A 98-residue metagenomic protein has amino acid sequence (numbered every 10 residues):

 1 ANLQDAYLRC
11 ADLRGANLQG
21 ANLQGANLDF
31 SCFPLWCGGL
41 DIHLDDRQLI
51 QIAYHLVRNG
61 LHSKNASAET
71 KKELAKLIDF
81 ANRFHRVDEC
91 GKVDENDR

Functional and structural regions predicted by a protein language model:
A1-C10, R14, Q19-R98: Intrinsic low-complexity/IDR segments
